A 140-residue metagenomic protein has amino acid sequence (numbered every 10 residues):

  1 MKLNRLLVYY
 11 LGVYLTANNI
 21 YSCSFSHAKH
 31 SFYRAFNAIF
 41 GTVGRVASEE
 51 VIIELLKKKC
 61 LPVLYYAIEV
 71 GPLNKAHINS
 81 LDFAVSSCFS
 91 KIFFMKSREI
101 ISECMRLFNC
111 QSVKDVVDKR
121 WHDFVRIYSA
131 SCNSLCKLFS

Functional and structural regions predicted by a protein language model:
M1-L6: Short, conserved micro-motifs composed of acidic
V8-V125: Non-catalytic, peripheral interaction segments enriched in hydrophobic/basic residues
R126-S140: C-terminal helix/juxtamembrane-tail motif
